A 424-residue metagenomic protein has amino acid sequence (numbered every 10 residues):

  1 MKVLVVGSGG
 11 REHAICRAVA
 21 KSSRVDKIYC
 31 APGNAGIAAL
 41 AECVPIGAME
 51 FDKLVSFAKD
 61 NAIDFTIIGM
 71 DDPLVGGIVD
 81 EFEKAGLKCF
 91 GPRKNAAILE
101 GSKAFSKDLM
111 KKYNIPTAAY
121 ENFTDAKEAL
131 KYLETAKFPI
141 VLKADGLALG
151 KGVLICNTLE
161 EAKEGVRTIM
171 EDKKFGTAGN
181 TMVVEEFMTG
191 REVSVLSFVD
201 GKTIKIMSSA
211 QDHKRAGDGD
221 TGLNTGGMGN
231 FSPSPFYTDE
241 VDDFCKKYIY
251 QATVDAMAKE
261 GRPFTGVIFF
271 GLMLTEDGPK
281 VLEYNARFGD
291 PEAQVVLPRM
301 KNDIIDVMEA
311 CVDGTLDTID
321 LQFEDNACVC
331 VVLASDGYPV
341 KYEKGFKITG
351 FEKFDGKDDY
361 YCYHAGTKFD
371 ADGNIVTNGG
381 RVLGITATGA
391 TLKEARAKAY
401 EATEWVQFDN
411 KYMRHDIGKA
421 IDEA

Functional and structural regions predicted by a protein language model:
M1-K94: ATP-binding N-terminal substructure of ATP-dependent carboxylate-amine bond-forming enzymes
A20-K21, G36-A38, D60, F90 (+13 more regions): Solvent-exposed alpha-helices and their adjacent loops that cap or buttress functional pockets in soluble metabolic
C43-M49, E121-D125, C156: Short acidic-hydrophobic, aromatic-tinged amphipathic segments that line or gate anion-handling sites
F90-G152: A conserved helix-loop-beta module that forms one wall/lid of the active-site cleft in ATP-utilizing catalytic domains
G152, C156-A293: Internal nucleotide-binding/catalytic subdomain
K246-I268, N285-D359, D370: Active-site "cap" helix and flanking loop/linker of ATP-utilizing ligase/carboxylase catalytic domains
T367-D372, V376-A424: Generic C-terminus detector
